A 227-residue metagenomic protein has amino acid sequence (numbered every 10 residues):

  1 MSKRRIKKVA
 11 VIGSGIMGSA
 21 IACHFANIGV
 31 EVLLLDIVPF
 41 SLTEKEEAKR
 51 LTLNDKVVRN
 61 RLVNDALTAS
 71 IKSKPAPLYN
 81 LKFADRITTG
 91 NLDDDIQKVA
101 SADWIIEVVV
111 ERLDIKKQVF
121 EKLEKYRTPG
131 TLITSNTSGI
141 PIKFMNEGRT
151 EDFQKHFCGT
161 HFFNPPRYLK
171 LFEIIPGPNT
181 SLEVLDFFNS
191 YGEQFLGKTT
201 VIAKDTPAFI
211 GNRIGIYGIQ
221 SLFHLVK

Functional and structural regions predicted by a protein language model:
M1-K8: A short, basic/flexible loop-to-alpha-helix module at the beginning of a structural domain
S14-G15: Glycine-rich Rossmann-fold phosphate-binding loop(s) that bind the pyrophosphate of adenine dinucleotide cofactors
G18-S19: N-terminal Rossmann-fold NAD(P) dinucleotide-binding loop
A22, A26-N27: Gly/Ala-rich phosphate-binding loop of Rossmann-like dinucleotide-binding domains, activating on the conserved
E31-L33: Short beta-strand element of Class I
I37-I133, G139-F144, E151, L171-F172: Rossmann-like NAD(P)-binding element
P129-R213, Y217: Rossmann-fold dinucleotide-binding core
